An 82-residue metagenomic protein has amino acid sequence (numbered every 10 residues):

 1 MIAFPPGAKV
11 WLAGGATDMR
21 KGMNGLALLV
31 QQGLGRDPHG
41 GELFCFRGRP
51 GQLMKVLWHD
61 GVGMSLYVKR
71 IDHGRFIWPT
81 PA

Functional and structural regions predicted by a protein language model:
M1-A82: Polybasic/polar functional segments that serve as interface/processing modules
